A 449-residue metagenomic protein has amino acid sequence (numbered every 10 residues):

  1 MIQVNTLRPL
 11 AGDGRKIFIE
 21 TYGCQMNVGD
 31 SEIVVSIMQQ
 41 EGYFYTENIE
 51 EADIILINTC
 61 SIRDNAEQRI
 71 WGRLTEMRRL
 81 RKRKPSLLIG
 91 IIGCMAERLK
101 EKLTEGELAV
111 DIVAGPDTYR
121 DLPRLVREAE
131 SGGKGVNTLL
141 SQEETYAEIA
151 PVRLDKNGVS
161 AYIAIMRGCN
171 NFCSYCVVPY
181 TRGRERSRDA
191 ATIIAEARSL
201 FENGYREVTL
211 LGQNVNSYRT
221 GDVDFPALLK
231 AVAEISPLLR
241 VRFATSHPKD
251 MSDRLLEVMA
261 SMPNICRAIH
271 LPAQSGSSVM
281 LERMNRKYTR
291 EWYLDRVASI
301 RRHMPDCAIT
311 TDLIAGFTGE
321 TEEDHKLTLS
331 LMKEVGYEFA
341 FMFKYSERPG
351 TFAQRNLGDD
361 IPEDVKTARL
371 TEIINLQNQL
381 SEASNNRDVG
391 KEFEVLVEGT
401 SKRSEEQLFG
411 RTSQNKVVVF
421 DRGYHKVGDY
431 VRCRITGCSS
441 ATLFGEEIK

Functional and structural regions predicted by a protein language model:
M1-S217, R254, I269, E291-R302 (+4 more regions): Proteins enriched for Cys/Gly/acidic motifs involved in redox and nucleic-acid/cofactor modification
T21, T46, R283, A340 (+1 more regions): Thr-Gly-centered strand-to-loop micro-motif
Y43, L87, D111, L238-L239 (+2 more regions): A structural micro-motif
L88-G93, R98, L103, E202-E323 (+1 more regions): Conserved SAM/AdoMet-binding glycine-rich loop
R120, N171, N216, S278-V279 (+2 more regions): Glycine-centered loop/turn positions within well-structured domains that cap or flank conserved ligand/cofactor-binding
D155-V159, C169-N171, I265, S275 (+5 more regions): Short flexible coil/turn linkers enriched for glycine and charged/polar residues that connect secondary-structure
C173, I193, L210, F243 (+7 more regions): Conserved, mostly hydrophobic/aromatic
A353-K449: Terminal RNA-binding accessory module
